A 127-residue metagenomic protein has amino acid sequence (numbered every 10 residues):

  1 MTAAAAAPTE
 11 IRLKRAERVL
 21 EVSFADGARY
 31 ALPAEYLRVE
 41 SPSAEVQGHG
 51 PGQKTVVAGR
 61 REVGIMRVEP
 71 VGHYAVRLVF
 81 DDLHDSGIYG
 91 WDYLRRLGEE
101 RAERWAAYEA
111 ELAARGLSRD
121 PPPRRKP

Functional and structural regions predicted by a protein language model:
M1-P127: Motif-centric detector for short Cys/His coordination patterns
